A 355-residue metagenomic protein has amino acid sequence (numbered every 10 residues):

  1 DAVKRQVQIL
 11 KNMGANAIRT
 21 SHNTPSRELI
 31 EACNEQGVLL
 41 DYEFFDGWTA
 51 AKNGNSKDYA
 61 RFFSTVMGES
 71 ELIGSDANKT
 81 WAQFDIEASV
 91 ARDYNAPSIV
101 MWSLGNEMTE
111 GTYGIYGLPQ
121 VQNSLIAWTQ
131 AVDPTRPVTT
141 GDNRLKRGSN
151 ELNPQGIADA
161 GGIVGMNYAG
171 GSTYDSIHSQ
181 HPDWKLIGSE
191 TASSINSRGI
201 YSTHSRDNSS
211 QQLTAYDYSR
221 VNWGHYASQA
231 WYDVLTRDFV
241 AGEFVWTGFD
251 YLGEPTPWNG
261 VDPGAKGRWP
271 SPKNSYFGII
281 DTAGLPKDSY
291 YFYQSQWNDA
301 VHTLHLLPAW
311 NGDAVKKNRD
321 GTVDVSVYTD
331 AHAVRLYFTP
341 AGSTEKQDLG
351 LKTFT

Functional and structural regions predicted by a protein language model:
D1-L349: Extended substrate-binding grooves/exosites of carbohydrate-active enzymes
T355: Aromatic sugar-binding surface patches on proteins that engage polysaccharides or sugar-phosphate polymers
